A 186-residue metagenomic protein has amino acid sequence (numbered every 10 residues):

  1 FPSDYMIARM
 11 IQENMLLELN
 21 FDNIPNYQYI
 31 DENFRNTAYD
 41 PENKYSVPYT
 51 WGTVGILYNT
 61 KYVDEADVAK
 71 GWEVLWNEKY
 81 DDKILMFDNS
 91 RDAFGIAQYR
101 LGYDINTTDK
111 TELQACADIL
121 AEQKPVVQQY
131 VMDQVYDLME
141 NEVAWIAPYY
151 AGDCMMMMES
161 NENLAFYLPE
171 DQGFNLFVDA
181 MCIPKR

Functional and structural regions predicted by a protein language model:
F1-P2, L17-I56, K83-L85: A structural signal for short loop-to-beta-strand junctions that line the ligand-binding cleft of periplasmic/secreted
D4-M6, I24, T60-Y62, Y80 (+2 more regions): Solvent-exposed coil/turn segments that connect beta secondary-structure elements in extracytoplasmic/periplasmic
M6-I7, L85-N89, A93, A97 (+2 more regions): Ligand-binding pocket segment of bilobal, Venus flytrap-like solute-binding proteins
I11-E18, D40-K44, M156-L168: Ligand-binding "clamshell"
G55-Y62, Y99-R100, F177-R186: A bilobed periplasmic-binding-protein/Venus flytrap-type ligand-binding module shared by bacterial periplasmic
K61-K70, G102-D109, R186: Short helix-loop capping/hinge motifs at secondary-structure junctions, enriched in acidic/polar residues
K61-L85: Hinge/capping helix and adjacent helix->loop/strand transition within the periplasmic-binding protein
E159-R186: Extracytoplasmic/periplasmic substrate-recognition and gating elements
